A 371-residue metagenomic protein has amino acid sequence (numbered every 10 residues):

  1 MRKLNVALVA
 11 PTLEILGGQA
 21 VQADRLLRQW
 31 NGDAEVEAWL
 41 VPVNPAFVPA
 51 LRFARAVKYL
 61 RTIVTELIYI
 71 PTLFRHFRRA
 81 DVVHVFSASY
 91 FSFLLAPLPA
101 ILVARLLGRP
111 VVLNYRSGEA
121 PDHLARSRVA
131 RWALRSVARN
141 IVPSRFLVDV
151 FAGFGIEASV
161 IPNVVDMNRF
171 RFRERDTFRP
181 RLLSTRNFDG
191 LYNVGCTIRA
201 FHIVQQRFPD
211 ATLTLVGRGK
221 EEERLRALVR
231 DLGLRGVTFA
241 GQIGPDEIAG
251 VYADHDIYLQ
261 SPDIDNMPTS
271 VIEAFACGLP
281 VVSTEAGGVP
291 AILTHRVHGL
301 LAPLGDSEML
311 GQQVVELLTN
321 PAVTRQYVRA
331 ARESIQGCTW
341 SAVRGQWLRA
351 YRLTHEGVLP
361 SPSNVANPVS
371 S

Functional and structural regions predicted by a protein language model:
A7-L8, E174-Q205, T214-R218: Conserved donor-binding/catalytic core segment of Leloir-type glycosyltransferases
F146, V164: Carbohydrate-associated surface elements
R226-I243: Nucleotide-activated donor-binding/catalytic signature segment of Leloir-type glycosyltransferases, i.e., the conserved
Q242-I243, G250-H255: Short alpha-helical donor nucleotide-sugar binding micro-motif in glycosyltransferases
D263: Aromatic "clamp/platform" in nucleotide-sugar-dependent glycosyltransferases that forms part of the donor/acceptor
P280-S283, L293: Short hydrophobic beta-strand element within catalytic cores of glycosyltransferases and related nucleotide-activated
H295-R296, L300-S307, E316-P321: Conserved acidic donor-binding segment of nucleotide-sugar-dependent glycosyltransferases
M309, E316, V323-G337, R349: A short, well-ordered alpha-helix in the C-terminal region of glycosyltransferases
